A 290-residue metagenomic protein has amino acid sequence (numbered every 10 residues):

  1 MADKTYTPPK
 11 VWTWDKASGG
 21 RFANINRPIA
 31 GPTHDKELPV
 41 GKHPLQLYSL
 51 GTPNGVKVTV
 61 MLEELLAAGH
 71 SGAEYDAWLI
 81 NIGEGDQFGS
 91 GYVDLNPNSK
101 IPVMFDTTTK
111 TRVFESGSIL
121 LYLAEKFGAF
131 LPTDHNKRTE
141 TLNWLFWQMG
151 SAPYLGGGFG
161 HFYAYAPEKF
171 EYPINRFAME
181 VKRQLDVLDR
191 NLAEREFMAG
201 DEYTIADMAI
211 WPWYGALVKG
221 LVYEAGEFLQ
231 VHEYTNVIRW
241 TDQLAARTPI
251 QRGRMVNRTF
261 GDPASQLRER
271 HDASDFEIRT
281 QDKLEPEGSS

Functional and structural regions predicted by a protein language model:
M1-K182, R279-S290: GST-like domain detector, emphasizing the conserved glutathione-binding G-site in the N-terminal thioredoxin-like
A2-D3, N136, N143-T248, G288-S290: GST-like fold's C-terminal all-alpha helical module
M61, A124, W213-Y214, R254: Active-site-flanking alpha-helical
N81, I205, N257-F260: Short, solvent-exposed turn/loop segments enriched in Gly/Ser/Thr/Pro and often Arg
S118, H135, E202-Y203, M255: Short capping/connector residues at structural and topological boundaries
N236-S290: Long hydrophobic alpha-helical segments typical of transmembrane helices together with their membrane-interfacial
